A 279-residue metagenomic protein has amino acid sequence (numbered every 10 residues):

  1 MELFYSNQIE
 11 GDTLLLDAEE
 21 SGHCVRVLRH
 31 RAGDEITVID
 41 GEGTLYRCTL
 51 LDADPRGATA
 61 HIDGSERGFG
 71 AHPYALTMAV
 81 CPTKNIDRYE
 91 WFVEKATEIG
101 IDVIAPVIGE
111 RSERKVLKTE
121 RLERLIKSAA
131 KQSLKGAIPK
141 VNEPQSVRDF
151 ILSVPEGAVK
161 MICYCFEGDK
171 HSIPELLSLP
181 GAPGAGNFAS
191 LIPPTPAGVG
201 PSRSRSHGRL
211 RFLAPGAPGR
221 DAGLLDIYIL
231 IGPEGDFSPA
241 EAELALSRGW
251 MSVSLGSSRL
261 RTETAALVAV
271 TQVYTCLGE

Functional and structural regions predicted by a protein language model:
M1-G68, A189-L191, A197, A214: N-terminal positively charged helical leader segments and presequences
S65, G109-S112, E234, S257-S258: Short, ordered loop/turn segments at secondary-structure junctions
F69-C165: RNA substrate-binding interface of SAM-dependent RNA methyltransferases
F150-P155, I173-G181, L191: Short amphipathic alpha-helix with an adjacent loop that forms part of the alpha/beta core around
K160-G181, L224-L244, R248-V253: Active-site/ligand-binding-proximal alpha/beta "capping" segment
G181-D221: Short, low-complexity intrinsically disordered segments enriched in small and basic residues
F237-E279: Structured adenosyl-cofactor binding patch, chiefly the S-adenosyl-L-methionine
